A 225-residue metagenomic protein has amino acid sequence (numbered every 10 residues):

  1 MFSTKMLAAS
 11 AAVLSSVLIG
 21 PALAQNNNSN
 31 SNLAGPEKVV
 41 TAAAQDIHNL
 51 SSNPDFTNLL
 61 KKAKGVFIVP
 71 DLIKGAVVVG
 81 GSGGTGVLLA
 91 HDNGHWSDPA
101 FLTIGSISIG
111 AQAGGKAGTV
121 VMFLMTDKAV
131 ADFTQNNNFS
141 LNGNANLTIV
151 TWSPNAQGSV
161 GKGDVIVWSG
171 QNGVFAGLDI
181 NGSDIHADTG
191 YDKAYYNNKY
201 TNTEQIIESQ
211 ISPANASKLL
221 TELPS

Functional and structural regions predicted by a protein language model:
M1-S10: Bacterial N-terminal signal peptides that target proteins for export
S10-L18: Bacterial N-terminal signal peptides
I19-A24: Sec/Tat signal peptide C-region and signal peptidase I cleavage site
Q25-S225: Small-residue-enriched, tightly packed secondary-structure blocks
